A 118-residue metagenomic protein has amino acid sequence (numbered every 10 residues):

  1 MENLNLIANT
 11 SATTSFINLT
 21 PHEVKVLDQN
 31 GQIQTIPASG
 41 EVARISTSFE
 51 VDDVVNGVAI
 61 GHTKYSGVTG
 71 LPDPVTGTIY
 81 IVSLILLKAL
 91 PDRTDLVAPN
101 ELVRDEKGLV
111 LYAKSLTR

Functional and structural regions predicted by a protein language model:
E2-R118: Intrinsically disordered, low-complexity segments enriched in small/polar residues
